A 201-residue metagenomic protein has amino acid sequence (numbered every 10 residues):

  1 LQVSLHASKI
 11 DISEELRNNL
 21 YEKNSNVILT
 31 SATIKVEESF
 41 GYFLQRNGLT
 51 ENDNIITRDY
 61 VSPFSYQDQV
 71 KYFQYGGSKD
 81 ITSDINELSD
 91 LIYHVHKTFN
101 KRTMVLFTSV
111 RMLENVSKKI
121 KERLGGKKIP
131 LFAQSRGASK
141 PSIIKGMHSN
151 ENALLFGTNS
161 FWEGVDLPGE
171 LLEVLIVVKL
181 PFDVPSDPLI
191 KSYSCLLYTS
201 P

Functional and structural regions predicted by a protein language model:
L1-S200: ASCE RecA-like P-loop NTPase motor cores that couple ATP hydrolysis to mechanical translocation on nucleic acids
